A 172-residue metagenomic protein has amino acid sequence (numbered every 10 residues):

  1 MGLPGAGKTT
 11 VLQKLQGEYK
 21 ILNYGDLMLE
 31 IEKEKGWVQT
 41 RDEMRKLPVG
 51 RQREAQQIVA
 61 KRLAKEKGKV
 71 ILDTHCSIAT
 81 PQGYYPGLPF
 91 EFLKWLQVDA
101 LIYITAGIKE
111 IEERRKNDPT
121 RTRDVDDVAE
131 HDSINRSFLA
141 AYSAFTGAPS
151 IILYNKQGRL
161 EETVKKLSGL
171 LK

Functional and structural regions predicted by a protein language model:
L3: P-loop (Walker A) phosphate-binding loop of NTP-binding proteins
K8: Conserved lysine of the Walker
V11: Hydrophobic positions on the alpha1 helix immediately C-terminal to the Walker A/P-loop
K14: Active-site signature of alpha/beta-hydrolase-fold catalytic machinery across serine- and Asp/Cys-nucleophile hydrolases
K20, D26-P86: ATP-dependent small-molecule kinase phosphotransfer cores that center on conserved nucleotide phosphate-binding segments
K46-R51, D124-S133: A short acidic, glycine-rich active-site loop that binds or catalyzes chemistry on phosphate/adenosine moieties
T74-D118: ATP-dependent NMP and nucleoside kinases share a basic, alpha-helical "lid"
S137-K172: NTP-dependent small-molecule kinase module
